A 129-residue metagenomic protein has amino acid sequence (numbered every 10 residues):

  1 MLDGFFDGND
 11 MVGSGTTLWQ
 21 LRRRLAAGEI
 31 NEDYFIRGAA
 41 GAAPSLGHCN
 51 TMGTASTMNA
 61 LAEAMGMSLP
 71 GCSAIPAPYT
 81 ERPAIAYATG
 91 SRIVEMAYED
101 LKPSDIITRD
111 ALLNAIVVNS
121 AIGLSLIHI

Functional and structural regions predicted by a protein language model:
M1-I107, A111-N114, N119, S125: Active-site cavity-forming subdomains of large catalytic enzyme subunits
I127-I129: Conserved small/polar residues in nucleotide/adenosyl-binding loops
